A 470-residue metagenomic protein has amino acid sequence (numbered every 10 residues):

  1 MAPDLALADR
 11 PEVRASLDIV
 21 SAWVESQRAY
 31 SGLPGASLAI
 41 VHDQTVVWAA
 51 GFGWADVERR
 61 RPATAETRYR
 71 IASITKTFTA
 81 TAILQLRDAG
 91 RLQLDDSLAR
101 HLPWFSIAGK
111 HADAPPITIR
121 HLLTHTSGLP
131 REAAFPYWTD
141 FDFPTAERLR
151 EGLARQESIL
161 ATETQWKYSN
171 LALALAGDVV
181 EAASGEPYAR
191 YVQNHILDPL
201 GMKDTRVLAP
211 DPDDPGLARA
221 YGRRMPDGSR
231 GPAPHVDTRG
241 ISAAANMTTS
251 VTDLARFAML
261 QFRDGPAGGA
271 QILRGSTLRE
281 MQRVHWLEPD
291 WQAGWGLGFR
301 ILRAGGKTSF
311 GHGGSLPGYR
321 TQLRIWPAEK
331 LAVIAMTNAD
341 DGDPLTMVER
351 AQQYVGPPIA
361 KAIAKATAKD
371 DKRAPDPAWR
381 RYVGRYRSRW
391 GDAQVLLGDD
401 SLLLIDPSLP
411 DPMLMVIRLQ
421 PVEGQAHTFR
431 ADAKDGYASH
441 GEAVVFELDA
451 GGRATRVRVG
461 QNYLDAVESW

Functional and structural regions predicted by a protein language model:
A2-D9: Acidic/histidine-rich, surface-exposed loop or edge segments in extracytoplasmic proteins
R10-I71, Q93, W104-A108, A146 (+3 more regions): Short, conserved catalytic-motif segment at the N-terminal edge
S21-V24, Q44, R68-D95, L173-E181 (+1 more regions): Active-site SXXK
G32-G35, P317-R320, G391: Short, small/polar residue-rich loop motifs at catalytic or cofactor-binding pockets
W54-D56, K110-I325: Short, surface-exposed loop or secondary-structure junction motifs that flank catalytic or metal-binding residues
W54-V57, P317, D340-G342, P410 (+1 more regions): A short acidic/small-residue loop/turn micro-motif
K307, A328, L345-W470: Peripheral terminal and inter-domain segments
G311-H312, Q322-A339, V457-V459: Short, well-ordered beta-strand elements
